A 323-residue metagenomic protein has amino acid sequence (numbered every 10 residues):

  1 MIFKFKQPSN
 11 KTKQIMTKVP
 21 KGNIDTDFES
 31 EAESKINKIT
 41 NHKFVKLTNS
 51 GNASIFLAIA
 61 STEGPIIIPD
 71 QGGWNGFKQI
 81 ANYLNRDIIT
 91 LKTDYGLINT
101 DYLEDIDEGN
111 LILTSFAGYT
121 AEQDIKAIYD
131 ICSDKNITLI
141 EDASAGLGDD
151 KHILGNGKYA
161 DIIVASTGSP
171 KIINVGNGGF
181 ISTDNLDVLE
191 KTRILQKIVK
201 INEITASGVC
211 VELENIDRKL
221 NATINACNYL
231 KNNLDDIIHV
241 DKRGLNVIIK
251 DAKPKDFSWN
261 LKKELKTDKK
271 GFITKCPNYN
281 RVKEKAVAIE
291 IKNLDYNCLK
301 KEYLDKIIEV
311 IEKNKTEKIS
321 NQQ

Functional and structural regions predicted by a protein language model:
M1-K11, N278-Q323: PLP-dependent enzyme catalytic core of the Aspartate aminotransferase-like
I2-A53, Q71-Q79, H152, I216 (+1 more regions): Conserved N-terminal alpha-helix of the aminotransferase class I/II PLP-enzyme fold
E29-S34, T100-D105, E122-K135, L139 (+1 more regions): Active-site pre-lysine segment of PLP-dependent enzymes
A53-D134, G148: PLP-dependent aminotransferase-like
I88, L139-I140: Hydrophobic beta-strand scaffold residues
K158-Q196, N202: Active-site PLP attachment segment
A206-A222, D235: Amphipathic alpha-helix from the class-I
I224-N228, I238-E264, F272, N280-V287: Conserved glycine-rich beta-strand-loop-beta hairpin in the small C-terminal domain of fold type I
